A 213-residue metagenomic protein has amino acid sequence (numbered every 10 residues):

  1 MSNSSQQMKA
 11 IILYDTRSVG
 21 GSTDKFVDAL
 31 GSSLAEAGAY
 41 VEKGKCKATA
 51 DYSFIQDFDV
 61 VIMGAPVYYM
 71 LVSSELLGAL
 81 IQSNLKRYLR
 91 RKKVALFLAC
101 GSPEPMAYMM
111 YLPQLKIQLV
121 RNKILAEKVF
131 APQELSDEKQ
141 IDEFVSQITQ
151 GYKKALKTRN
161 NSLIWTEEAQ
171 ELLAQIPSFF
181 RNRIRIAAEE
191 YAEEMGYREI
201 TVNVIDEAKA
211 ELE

Functional and structural regions predicted by a protein language model:
N3-D15, S22-K25, A29-G44, Q56-N160: FMN-binding flavodoxin-like domain, especially the glycine-rich phosphate-binding loop
Y14-R17, A187: Local sequence-structure signature of Cys/Sec-based thiol-disulfide redox active-site neighborhoods
T49-D51: Short acidic active-site motifs
P66, S102, F180-R181, E213: Short alpha-helix boundary/capping elements
L163-I164, E168-E171, Q175-I176, F180 (+2 more regions): AAA+ P-loop NTPase nucleotide-binding core of proteostasis motors
F180-M195: Short amphipathic alpha-helical interface segments
Y191-E211: Conserved C-terminal helix/linker of AAA+ ATPases
